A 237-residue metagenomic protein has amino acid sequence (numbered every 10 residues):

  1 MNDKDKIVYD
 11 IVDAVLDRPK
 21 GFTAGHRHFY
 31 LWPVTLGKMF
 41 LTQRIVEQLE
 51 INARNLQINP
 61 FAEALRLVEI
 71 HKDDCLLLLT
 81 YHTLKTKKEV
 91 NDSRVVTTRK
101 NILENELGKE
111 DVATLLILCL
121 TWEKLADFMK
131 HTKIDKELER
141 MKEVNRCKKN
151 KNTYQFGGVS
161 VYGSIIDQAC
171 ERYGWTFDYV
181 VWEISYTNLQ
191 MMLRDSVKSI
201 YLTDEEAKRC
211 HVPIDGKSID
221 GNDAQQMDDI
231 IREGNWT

Functional and structural regions predicted by a protein language model:
M1-D73, Y81-A207: An amphipathic, hydrophobic-aromatic interaction surface with interspersed Lys/Arg that forms lipid/phosphate-bearing
D195-T237: Alpha-helical oligomerization segments
